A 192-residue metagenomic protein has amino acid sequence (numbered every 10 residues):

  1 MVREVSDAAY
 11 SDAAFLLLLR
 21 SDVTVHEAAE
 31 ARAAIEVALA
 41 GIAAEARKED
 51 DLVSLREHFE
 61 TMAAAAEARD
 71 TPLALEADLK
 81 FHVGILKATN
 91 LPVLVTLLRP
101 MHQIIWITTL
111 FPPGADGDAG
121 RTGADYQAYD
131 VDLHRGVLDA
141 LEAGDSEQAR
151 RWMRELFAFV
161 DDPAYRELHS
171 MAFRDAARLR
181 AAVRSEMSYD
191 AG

Functional and structural regions predicted by a protein language model:
M1, S11, L16, K48 (+2 more regions): Short secondary-structure boundary micro-motifs
M1-G41, E45, S170-R174, R178 (+1 more regions): Short linear motifs at protein or domain termini
L17-D22, A64-E67, D116-G123: A short, mixed-charge helix-start or loop-turn motif at secondary-structure junctions
L19-H26, E30, P72, E76 (+1 more regions): Residues at secondary-structure transition points
A28, R32-A115, L133-G136, Q148-D162 (+1 more regions): Conserved amphipathic alpha-helical segments that form helical-bundle/coiled-coil interaction surfaces
L110-G192: C-terminal-biased regions
